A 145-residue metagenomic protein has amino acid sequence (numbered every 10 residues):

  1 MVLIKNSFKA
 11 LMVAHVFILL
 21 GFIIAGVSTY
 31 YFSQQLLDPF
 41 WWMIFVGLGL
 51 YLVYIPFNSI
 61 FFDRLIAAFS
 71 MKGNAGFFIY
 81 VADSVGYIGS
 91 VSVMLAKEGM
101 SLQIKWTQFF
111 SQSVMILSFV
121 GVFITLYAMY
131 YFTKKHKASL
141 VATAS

Functional and structural regions predicted by a protein language model:
M1-N6, Y130: Structural signal for the C-terminal ends of transmembrane alpha-helices and the immediately following loop
N6-I55: C-terminal transmembrane helical hairpin of 12-TM major facilitator-type secondary transporters
Y31-F40, L95-Q112: Extracellular/periplasmic helix-loop-helix junctions in multi-pass membrane proteins
I44-L50, T107-V122: Alpha-helical transmembrane segments of polytopic membrane proteins
L52-S70: Intracellular juxtamembrane helix-capping segments at the cytosolic ends of symmetry-related transmembrane helices
A68-S101: A late C-terminal transmembrane helix in Major Facilitator Superfamily
L102, M115-S145: Multi-pass alpha-helical transporter architecture, strongest for 12-TM Major Facilitator/SLC carriers used
